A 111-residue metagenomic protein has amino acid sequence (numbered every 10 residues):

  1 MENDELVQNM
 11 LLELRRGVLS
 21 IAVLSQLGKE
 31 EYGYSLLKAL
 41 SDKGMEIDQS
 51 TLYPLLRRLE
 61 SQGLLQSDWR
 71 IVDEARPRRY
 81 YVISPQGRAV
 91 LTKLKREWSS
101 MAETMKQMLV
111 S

Functional and structural regions predicted by a protein language model:
M1-L12: Short, Lys/Arg-enriched N-terminal segment that forms or immediately precedes the first helix of a structured domain
L11-Y53, R70: N-terminal helix-turn-helix DNA-binding core of bacterial DNA-binding proteins
L14, W69-E74, R88-L91: Short, structured secondary-structure boundary patches
R58: Alpha-helical DNA-recognition elements
Q62-A75, V82: Beta-hairpin "wing" of winged helix-turn-helix
P77-K95: Basic, amphipathic "hinge/linker" alpha-helix immediately C-terminal to the N-terminal HTH DNA-binding motif
A89-S111: Amphipathic alpha-helical dimerization/coiled-coil segments that flank or bridge DNA-binding/regulatory modules
